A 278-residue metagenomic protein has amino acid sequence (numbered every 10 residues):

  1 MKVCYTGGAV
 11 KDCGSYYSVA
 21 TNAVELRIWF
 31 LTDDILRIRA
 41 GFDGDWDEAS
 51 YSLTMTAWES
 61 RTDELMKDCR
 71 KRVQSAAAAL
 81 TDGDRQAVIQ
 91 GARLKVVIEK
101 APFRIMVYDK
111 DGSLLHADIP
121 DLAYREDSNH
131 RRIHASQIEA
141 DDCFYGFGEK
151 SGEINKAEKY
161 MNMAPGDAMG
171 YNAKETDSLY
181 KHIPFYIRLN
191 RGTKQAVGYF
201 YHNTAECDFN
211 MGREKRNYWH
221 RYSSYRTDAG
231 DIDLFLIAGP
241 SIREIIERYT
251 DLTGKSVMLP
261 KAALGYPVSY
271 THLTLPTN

Functional and structural regions predicted by a protein language model:
M1-Y266: N-terminal accessory segment at the very beginning of proteins
T271-T277: Conserved small/polar residues in nucleotide/adenosyl-binding loops
